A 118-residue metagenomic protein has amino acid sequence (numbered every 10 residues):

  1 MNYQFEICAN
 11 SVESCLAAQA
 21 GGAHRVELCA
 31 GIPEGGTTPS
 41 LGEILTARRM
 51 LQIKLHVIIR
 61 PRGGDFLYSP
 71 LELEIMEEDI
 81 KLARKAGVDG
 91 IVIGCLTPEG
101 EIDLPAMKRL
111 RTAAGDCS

Functional and structural regions predicted by a protein language model:
Y3-A9, V26-L28, L55-I59, I91-I93 (+1 more regions): Hydrophobic faces of well-ordered beta-strands that scaffold small-molecule active sites in alpha/beta enzyme cores
V12-A20, I32-H56, P70-E78, C95-G115: Active-site-adjacent beta->alpha loops and helix N-cap segments on the catalytic face of soluble alpha/beta enzymes
Q19, R84-K85: Non-catalytic positions within long, well-ordered alpha-helices that form the structural scaffold/packing of enzyme
A23, Q52, G87-V88: A structural motif
R62-Y68: A short acidic, helix-capping loop that chelates divalent metal ions and anchors anionic groups
